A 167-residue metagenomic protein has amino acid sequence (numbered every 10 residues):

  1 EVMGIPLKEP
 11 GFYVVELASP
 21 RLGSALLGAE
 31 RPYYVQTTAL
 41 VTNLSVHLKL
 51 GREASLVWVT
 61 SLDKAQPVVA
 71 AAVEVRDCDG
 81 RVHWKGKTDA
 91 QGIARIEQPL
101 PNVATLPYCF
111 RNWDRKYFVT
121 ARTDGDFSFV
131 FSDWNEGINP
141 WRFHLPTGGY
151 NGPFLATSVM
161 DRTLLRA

Functional and structural regions predicted by a protein language model:
E1-A167: N-terminal, cleavable Sec-dependent signal peptides of secreted/periplasmic/extracellular proteins
